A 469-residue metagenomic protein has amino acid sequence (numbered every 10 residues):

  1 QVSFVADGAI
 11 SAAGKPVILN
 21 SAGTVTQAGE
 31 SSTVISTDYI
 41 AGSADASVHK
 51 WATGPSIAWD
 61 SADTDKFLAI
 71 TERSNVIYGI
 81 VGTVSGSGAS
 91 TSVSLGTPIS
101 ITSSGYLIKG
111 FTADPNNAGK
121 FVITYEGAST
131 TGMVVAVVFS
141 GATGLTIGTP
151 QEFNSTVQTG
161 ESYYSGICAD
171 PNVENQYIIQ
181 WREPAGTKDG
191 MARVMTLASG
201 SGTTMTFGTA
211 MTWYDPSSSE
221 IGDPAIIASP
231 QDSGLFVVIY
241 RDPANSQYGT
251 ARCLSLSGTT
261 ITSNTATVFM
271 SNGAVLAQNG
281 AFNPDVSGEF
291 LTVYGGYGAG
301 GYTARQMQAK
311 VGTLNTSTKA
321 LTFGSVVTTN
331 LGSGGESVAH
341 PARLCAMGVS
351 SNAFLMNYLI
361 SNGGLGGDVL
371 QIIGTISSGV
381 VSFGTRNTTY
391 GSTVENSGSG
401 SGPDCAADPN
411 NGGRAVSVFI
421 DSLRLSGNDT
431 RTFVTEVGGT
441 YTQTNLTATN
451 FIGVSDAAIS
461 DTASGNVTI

Functional and structural regions predicted by a protein language model:
Q1-D65, E72-R73, Y78-S85, L95 (+22 more regions): Extracellular receptor-binding modules and their adjoining Ser/Thr/Gly/Asp/Asn-rich linkers
T33-S43, G86-T97, G141-T149, S199-T209 (+4 more regions): Beta-strand initiation motifs
Y39-H49, G96-S104, P150-T159, G208-S218 (+3 more regions): Short loop/turn motifs that cap or connect beta-strands within the blades of beta-propeller-type repeat domains
G119, P150-F153, N175, G234 (+5 more regions): Non-catalytic, mobile gating and regulatory segments of ester bond hydrolases
Y302: Extracellular glycan-recognition modules
